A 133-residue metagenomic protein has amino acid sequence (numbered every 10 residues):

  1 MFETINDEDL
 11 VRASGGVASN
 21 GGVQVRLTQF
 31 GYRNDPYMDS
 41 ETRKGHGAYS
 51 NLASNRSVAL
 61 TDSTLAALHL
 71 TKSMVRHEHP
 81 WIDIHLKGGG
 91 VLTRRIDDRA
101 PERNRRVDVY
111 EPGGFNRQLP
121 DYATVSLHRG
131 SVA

Functional and structural regions predicted by a protein language model:
M1-V17: N-terminal secretory leader/proregion of peptide precursors and effectors
V17-A133: Secreted/periplasmic proteins
